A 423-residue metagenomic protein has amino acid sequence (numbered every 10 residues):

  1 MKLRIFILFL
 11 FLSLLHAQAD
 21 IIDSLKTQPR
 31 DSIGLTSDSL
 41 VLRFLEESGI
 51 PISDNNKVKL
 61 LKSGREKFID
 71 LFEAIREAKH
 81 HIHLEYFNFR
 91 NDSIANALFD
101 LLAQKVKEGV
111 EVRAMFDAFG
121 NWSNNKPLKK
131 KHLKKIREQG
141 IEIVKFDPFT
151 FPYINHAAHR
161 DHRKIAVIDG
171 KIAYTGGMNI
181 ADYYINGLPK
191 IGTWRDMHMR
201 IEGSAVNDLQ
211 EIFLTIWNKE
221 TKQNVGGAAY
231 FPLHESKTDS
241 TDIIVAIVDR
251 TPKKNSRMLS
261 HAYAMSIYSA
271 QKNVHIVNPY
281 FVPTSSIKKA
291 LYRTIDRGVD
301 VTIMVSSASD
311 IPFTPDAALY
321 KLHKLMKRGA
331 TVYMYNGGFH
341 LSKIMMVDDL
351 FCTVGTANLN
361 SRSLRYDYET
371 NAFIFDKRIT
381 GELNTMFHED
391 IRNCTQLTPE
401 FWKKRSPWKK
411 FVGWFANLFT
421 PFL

Functional and structural regions predicted by a protein language model:
R4-S13: Sec-dependent N-terminal signal peptides
L15-L423: Charged, low-complexity intrinsically disordered terminal segments
